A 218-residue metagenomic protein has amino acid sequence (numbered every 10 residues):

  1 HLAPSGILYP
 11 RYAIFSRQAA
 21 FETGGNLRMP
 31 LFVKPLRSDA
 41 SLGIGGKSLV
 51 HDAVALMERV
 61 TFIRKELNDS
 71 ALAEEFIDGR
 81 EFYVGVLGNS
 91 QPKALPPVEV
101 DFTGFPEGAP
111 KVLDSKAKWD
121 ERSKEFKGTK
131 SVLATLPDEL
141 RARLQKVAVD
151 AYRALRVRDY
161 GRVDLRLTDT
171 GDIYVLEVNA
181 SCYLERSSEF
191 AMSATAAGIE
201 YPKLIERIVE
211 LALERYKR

Functional and structural regions predicted by a protein language model:
H1-L72, D78-R80, Q91: Active-site nucleotide/adenylate-binding loops and adjacent lid/helix of ATP-dependent enzymes
A3-I7, T135-R218: ATP-dependent carboxylate activation and anion-phosphoryl transfer catalytic cores that bind Mg-ATP to form
F15, V98-V100, N179: Residue-level structural signal for beta-strand termini and adjacent loop
A19-F21, E81-F82, T170, A212: Short secondary-structure boundary/hinge segments and terminal tails
L36-S38, D120, S181-Y183: Short connector loops/turns at beta-strand edges and beta->alpha or beta->beta junctions
A40-G43, K127-G128, E185-F190: Short small-residue beta-strand/loop micro-motif enriched in glycine and branched aliphatics
A53-K146, L167-Y174: Phosphate-binding site of ATP-dependent enzymes
